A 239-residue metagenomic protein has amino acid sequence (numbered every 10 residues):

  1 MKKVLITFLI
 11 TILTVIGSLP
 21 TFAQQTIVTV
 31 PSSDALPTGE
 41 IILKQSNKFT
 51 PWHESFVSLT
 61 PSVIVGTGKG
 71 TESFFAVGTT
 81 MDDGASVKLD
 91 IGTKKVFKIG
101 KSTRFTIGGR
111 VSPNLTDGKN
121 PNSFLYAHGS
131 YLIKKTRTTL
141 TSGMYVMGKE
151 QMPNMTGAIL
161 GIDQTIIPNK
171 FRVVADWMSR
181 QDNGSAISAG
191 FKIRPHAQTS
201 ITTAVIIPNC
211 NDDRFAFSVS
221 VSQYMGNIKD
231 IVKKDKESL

Functional and structural regions predicted by a protein language model:
M1-V4: Positively charged n-region of N-terminal signal peptides that target proteins for export
T7-S18: Bacterial N-terminal signal peptides
F22-T136, V146-G148, D163-R172, D176-M178 (+1 more regions): Transmembrane beta-barrel domains of Gram-negative outer membranes and organellar outer membranes
T139-G143: Alpha-helical interaction elements
Q151-M152: Intrinsically disordered, low-complexity terminal/linker regions enriched in Pro/Ser/Gly and acidic residues
I159-G161: Extended, charged alpha-helical interaction scaffolds
